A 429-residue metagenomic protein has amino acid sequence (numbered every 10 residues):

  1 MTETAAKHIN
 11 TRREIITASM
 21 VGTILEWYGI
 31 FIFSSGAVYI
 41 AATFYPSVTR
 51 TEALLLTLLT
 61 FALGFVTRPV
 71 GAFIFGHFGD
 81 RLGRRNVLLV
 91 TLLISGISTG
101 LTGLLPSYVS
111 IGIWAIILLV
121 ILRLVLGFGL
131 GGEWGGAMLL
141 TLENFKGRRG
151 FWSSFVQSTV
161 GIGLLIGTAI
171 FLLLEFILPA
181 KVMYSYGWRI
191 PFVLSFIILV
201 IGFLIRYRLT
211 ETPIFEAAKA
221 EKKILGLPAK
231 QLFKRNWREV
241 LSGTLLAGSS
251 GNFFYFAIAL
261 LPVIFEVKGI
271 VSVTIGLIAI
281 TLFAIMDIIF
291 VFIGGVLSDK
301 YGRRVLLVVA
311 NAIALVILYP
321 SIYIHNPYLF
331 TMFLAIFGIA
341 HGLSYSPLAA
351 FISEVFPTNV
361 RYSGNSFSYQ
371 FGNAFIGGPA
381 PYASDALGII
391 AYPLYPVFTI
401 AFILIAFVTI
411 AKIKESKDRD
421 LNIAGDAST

Functional and structural regions predicted by a protein language model:
F33-S34, W237-M286, G377-A380: Extracytoplasmic gate region of multi-pass secondary transporters
A72-R84, V291-G302: Helix-to-loop junctions at the C-terminal end of transmembrane segments in multipass secondary transporters
N86-T102, V305-P320: Structural signature of the two symmetry-related core transmembrane helices
G112-G131, L329-L343: Hydrophobic core of transmembrane alpha-helices in multi-pass small-molecule transporters, especially MFS/SLC-type
V120-S158: Cytoplasmic helix-loop-helix junction between adjacent transmembrane helices in 12-TM secondary transporters
G150-E175, I198, S368-A380: Glycine-rich segments within core transmembrane alpha-helices of 12-TM secondary carriers
G202-L209, I400-A427: Multi-pass alpha-helical transporter architecture, strongest for 12-TM Major Facilitator/SLC carriers used
R304-P347: C-terminal transmembrane helical hairpin of 12-TM major facilitator-type secondary transporters
